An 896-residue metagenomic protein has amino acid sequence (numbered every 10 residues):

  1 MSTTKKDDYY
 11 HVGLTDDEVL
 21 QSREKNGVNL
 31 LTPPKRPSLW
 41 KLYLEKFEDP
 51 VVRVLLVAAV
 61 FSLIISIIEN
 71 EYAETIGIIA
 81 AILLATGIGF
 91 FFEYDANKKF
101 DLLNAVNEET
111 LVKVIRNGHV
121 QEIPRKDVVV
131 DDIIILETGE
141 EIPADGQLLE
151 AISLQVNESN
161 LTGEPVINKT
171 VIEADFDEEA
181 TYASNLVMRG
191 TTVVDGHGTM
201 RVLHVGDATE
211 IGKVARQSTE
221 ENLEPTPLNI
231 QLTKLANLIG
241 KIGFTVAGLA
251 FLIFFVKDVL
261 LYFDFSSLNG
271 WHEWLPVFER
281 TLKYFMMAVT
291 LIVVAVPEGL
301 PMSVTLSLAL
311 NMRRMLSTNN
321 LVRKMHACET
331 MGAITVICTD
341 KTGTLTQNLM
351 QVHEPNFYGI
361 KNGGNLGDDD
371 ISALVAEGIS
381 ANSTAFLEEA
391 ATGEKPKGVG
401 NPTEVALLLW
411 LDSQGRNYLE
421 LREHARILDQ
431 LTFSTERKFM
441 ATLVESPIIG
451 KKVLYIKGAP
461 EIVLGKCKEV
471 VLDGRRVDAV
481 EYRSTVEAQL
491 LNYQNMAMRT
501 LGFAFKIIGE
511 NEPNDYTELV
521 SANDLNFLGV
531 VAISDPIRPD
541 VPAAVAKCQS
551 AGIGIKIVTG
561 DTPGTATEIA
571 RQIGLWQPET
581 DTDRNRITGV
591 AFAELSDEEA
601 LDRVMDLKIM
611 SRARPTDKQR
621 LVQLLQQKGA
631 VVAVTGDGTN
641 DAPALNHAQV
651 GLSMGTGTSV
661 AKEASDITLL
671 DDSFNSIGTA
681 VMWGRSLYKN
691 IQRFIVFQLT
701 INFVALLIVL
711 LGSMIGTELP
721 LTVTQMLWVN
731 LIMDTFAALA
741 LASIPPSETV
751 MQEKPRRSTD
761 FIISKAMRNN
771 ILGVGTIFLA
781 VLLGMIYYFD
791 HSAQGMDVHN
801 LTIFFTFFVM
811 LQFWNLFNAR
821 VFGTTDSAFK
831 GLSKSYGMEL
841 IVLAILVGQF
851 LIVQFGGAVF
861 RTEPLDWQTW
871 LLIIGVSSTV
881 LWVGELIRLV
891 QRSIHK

Functional and structural regions predicted by a protein language model:
M1-P755, D760-I763, T776, D790-H791 (+2 more regions): Conserved cytosolic headpiece of P-type ATPases
M733, A737, F778-L779, T802-F817: Generic alpha-helical transmembrane segments
N770-M785, M810-L811: Alpha-helical transmembrane segments of multi-pass integral membrane proteins
Y787-M796: Long hydrophobic segments that form regular secondary structure
D797-L801: Transmembrane alpha-helix entry/boundary detector in multi-pass membrane proteins
